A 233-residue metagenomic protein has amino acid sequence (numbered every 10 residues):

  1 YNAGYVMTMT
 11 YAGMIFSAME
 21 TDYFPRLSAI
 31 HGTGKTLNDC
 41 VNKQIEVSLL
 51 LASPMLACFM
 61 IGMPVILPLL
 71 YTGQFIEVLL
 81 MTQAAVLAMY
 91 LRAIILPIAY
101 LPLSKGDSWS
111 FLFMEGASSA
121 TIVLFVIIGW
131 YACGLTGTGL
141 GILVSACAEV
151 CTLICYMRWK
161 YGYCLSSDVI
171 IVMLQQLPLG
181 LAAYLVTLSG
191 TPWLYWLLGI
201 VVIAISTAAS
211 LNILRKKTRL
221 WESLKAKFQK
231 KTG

Functional and structural regions predicted by a protein language model:
Y1-M9, I76-L80: Interfacial/gating helices of multi-pass transporter permease domains
G4, T8-A52, A99-S104: Helix-loop junctions and terminal segments of transmembrane helices in multi-pass membrane transport/translocation
Y5, S17-E20, I61, L80-G106 (+3 more regions): Short runs within selected transmembrane alpha-helices of multi-pass transporters and secretion channels
I15-M19, N38-R92, V123-A132, L188: Alpha-helical transmembrane segments of multi-pass membrane transport and lipid-handling proteins
K35, R158-S167, G190: Membrane-interface helix-boundary motifs at transmembrane edges
E115-V123, I171-A182: Small-residue-rich segments of transmembrane alpha-helices in multi-pass membrane proteins, especially helix faces
V123-I127, P178-W193: Hydrophobic alpha-helical transmembrane segments in multi-pass integral membrane proteins
Y184-G233: Membrane-proximal transmembrane or re-entrant/amphipathic helices at the cytosolic face
